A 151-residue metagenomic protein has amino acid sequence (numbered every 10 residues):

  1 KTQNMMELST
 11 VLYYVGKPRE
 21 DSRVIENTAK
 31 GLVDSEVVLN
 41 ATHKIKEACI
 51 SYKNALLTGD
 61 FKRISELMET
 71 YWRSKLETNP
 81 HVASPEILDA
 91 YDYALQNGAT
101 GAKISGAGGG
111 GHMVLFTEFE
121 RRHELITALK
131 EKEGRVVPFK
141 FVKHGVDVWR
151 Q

Functional and structural regions predicted by a protein language model:
K1-K103, V114-Q151: C-terminal nucleotide
G110: Glycine-rich active-site/cofactor-binding loop and its immediate structural neighborhood
